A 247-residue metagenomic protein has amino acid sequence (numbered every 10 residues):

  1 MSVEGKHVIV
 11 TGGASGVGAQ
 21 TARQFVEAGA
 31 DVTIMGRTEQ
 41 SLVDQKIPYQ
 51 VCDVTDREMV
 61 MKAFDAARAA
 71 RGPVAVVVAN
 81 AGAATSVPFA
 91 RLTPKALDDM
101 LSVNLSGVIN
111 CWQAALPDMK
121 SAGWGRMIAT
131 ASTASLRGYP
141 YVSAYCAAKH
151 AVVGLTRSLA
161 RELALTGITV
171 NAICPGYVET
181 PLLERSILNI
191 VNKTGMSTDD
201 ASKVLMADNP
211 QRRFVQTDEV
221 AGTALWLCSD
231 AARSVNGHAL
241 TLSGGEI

Functional and structural regions predicted by a protein language model:
A14-S15: Conserved glycine-rich cofactor-binding loop
P88-F89, A96-L101, L205: Substrate-binding pocket helix/loop in short-chain dehydrogenase/reductase
W112, A148, T156: Active-site helix of classical SDR
P117, R161-E162, R233: Alpha-helical segment proximal to the catalytic Tyr-Lys
S132: Residue(s) in the substrate-gating loop at a strand-loop-helix junction that position the organic substrate next
A164, T169, V235-G237: Short, small/polar-rich loop/turn modules that mediate ligand/substrate recognition or access, typified
Q211-L242: C-terminal substrate-recognition "lid" of short-chain dehydrogenase/reductases
